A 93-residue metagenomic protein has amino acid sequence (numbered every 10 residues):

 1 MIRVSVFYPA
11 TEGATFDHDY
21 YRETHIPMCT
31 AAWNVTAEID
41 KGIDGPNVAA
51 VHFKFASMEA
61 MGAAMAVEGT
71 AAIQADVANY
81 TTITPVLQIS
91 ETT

Functional and structural regions predicted by a protein language model:
M1-T93: Macromolecular interaction modules
